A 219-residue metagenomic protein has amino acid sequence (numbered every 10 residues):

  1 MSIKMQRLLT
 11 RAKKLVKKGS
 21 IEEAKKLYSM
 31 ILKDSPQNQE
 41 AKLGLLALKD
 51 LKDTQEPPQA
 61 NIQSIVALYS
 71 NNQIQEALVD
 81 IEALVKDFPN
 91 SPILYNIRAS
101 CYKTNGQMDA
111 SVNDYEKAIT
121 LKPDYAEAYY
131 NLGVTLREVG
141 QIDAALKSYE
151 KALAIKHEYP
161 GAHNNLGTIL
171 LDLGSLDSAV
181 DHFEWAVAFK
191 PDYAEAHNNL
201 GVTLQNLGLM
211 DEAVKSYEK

Functional and structural regions predicted by a protein language model:
Q6-M30, D34, Q59-D87, I97-S100 (+1 more regions): Alpha-helical segment of the N-proximal tetratricopeptide repeat
K13, L43-A47, V66, I93-T104 (+3 more regions): Conserved alpha-helical positions within TPR/SEL1-like repeat arrays
